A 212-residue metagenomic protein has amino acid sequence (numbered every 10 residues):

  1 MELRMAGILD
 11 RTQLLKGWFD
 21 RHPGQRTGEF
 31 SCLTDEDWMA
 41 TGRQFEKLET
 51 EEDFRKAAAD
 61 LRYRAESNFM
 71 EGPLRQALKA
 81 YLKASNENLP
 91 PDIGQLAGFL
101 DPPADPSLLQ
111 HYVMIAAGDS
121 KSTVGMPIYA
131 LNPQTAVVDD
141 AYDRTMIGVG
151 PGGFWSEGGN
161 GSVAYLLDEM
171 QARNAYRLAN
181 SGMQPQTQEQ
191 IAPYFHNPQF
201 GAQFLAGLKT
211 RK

Functional and structural regions predicted by a protein language model:
M1-K212: Low-complexity, acidic interaction segments enriched in glycine
